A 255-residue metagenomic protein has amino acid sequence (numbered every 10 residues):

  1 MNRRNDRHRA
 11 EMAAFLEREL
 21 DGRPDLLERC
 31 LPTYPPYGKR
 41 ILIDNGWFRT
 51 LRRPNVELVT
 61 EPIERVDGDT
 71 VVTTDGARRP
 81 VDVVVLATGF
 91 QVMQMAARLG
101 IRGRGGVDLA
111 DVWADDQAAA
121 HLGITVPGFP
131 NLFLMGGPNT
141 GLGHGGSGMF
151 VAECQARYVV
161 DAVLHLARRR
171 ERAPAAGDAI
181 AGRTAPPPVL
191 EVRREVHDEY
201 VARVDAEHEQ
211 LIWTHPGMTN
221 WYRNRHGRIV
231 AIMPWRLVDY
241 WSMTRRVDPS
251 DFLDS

Functional and structural regions predicted by a protein language model:
M1-S255: N-terminal FAD-binding dinucleotide-binding subdomain shared by FAD-dependent oxidases/monooxygenases
